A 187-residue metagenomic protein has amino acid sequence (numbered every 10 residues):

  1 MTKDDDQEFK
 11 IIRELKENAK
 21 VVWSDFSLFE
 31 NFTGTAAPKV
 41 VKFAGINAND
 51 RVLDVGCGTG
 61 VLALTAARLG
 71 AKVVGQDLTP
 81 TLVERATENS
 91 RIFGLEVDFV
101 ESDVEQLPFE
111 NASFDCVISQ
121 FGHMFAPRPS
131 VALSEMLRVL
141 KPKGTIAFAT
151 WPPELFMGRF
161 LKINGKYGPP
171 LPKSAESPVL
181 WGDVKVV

Functional and structural regions predicted by a protein language model:
T2-D50, V61-T65, L82-R85, N89-F93 (+1 more regions): Conserved class I S-adenosyl-L-methionine
G45-N47, R68, P127, K141: Short conserved AdoMet
R51-V55, T59-Q106, V131: Class I SAM-dependent methyltransferase SAM/SAH-binding core
E105-C116: A short acidic, Gly/Pro-enriched loop at the edge of an enzyme's catalytic core that lines a small-molecule cofactor
C116-P129: A short SAM/SAH-binding and catalytic strip from SAM-dependent methyltransferases
S130-V131, L137, K141-V187: Conserved catalytic/acceptor-binding region of the Class I
